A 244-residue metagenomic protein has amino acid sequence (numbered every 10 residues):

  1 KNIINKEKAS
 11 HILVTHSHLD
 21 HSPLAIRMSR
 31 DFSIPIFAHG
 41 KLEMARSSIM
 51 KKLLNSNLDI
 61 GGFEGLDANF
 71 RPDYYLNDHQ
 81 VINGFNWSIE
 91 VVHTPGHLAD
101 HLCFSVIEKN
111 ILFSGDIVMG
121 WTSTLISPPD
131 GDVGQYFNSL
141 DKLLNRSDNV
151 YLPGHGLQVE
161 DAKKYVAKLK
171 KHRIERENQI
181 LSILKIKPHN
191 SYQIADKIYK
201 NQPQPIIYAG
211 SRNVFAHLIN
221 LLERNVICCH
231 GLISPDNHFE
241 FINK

Functional and structural regions predicted by a protein language model:
N2-N83: Active-site HxH/HxHxD metal-binding segment of metal-dependent hydrolases
I3-E7, N83-W87, I107, N145-R146 (+1 more regions): Glycine-rich phosphate-binding loop signature in dinucleotide/nucleotide-binding domains
T15-H21, H97, H155, H217: Histidine-centered divalent metal-coordination motifs
S22, Y136, L140, V214: Aromatic/hydrophobic pocket-lining residues that form the small-molecule binding cavity in soluble enzyme cores
S33-H39, F113-G115, I206: Short hydrophobic/aromatic-enriched beta-strand-loop microsegments
L53-N55, S88-Q179: Metallo-beta-lactamase
S182-K244: C-terminal regulatory/interaction regions
